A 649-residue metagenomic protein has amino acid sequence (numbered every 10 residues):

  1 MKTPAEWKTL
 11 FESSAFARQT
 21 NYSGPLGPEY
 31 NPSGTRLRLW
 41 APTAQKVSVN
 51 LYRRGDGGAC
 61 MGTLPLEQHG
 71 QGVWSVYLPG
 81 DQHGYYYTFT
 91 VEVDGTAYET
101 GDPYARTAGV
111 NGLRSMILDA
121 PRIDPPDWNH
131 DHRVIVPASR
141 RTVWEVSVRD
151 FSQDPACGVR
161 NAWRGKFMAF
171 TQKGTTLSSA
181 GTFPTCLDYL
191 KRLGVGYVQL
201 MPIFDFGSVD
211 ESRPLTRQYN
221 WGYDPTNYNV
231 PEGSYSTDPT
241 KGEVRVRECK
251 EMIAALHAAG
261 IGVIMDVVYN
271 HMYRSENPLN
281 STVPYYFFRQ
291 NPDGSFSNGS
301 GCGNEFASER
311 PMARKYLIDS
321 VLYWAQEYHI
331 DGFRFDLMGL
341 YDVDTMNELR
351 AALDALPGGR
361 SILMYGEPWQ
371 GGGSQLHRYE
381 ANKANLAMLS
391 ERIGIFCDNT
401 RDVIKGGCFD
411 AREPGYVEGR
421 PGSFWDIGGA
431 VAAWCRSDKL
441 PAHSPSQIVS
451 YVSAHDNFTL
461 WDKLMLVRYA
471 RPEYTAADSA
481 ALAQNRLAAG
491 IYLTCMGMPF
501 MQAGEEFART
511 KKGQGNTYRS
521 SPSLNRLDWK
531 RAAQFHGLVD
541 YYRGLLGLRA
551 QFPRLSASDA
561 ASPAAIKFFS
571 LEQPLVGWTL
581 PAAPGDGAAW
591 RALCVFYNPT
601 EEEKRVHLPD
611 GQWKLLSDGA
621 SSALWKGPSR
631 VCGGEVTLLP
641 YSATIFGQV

Functional and structural regions predicted by a protein language model:
M1-P32, Q68-Q172: The feature marks proteins involved in alpha-glucan
Q19-G24, N485, T494-Q514, R526-L593: Glycan-recognition and catalytic regions of carbohydrate-active enzymes
E29-Q45, A565-P609: Carbohydrate-binding surface patches
L39, F89, V146, L200 (+9 more regions): Conserved, mostly hydrophobic/aromatic
A41, G84-Y87, P628-V649: C-terminal beta-strand-rich structural cap/linker in extracellular carbohydrate-active enzymes
Y52, A477, A481, L527 (+5 more regions): C-terminal accessory region downstream of the catalytic core in glycan-modifying enzymes
L118, R350-A351, A355-L356, R360-F507 (+4 more regions): Conserved alpha/beta catalytic core and glycan-binding cleft of carbohydrate-active enzymes
R149-Y328, L337-P357, I362-L363, S374-Q375: Substrate-binding/active-site clefts of carbohydrate-active enzymes
